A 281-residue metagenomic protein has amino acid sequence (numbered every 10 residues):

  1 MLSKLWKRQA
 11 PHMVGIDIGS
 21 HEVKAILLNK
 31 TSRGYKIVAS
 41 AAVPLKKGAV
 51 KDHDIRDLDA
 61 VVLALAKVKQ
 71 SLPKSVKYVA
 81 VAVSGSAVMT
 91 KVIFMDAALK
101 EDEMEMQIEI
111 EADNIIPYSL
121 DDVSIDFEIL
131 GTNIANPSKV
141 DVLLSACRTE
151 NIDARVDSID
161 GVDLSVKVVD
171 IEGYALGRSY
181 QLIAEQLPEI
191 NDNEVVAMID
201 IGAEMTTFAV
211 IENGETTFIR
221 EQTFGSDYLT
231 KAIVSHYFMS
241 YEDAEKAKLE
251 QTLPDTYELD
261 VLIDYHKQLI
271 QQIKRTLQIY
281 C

Functional and structural regions predicted by a protein language model:
M1-E111, D153, D163-S165: Non-catalytic, solvent-exposed interaction/assembly segments
L5-R8, V14-I18, S71, V81 (+6 more regions): Replace "in large, NTP-powered and nucleic-acid-processing enzymes" with "in large, NTP-powered factors and other
Q9-A10, A60-P73, I183-E194, Q272-C281: Phosphate-interacting basic helix/loop segments used at nucleotide- and nucleic-acid interfaces
I16-V23, S84-S86, N193, M198-M205 (+2 more regions): A short acidic Gly-Thr/Ser loop motif
K51-L58, T207, E212-Y237, E242: Metal-dependent phosphodiester-processing active-site neighborhood
Y78, A82-A184: Active-site neighborhood for divalent-cation/phosphate handling
S235-F238, A244-C281: Adenine-nucleotide phosphate-binding core of ATP-dependent small-molecule kinases
